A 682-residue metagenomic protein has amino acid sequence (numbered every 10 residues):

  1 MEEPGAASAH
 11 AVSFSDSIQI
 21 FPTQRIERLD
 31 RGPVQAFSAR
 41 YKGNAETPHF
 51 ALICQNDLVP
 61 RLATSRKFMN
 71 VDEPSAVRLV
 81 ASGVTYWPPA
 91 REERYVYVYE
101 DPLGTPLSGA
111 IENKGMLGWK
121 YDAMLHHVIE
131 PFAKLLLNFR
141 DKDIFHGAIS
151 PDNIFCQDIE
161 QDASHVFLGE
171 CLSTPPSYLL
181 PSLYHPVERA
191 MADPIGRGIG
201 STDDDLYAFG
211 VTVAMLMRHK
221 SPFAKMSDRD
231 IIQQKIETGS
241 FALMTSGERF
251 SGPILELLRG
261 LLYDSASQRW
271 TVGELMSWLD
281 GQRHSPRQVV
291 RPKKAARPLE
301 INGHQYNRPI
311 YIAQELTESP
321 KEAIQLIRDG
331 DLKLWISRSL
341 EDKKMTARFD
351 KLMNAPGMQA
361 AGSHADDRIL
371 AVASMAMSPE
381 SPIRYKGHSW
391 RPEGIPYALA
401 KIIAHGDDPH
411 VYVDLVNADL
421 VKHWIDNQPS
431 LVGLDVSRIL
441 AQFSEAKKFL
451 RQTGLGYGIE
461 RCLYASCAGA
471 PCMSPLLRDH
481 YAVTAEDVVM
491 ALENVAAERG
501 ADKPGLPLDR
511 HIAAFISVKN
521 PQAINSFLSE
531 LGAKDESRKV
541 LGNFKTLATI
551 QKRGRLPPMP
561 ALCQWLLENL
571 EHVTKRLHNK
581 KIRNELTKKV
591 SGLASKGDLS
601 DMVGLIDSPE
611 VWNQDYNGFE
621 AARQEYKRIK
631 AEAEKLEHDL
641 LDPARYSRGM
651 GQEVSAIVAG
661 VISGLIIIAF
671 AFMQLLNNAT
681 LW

Functional and structural regions predicted by a protein language model:
A9-R78, S82-P88: ATP-binding glycine-rich loop module of kinase domains
R78-Y121: Conserved structural core of kinase catalytic domains
V128-I129: Activation segment signature within eukaryotic-like protein kinase domains
L136-I159, A163-L168: Catalytic-loop of the protein kinase fold
T202, L206, A214-F250: Conserved C-lobe activation region of Hanks-type protein kinase-like domains
R249-D264: Conserved C-terminal C-lobe helix
L262-E274: A conserved short helix/loop substructure at the end of the activation segment of eukaryotic-like protein kinase domains
